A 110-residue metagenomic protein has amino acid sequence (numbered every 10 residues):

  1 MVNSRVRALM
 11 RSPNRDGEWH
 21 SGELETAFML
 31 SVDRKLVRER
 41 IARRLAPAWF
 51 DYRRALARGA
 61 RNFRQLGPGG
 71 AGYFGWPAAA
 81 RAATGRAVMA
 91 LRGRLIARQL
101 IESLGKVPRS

Functional and structural regions predicted by a protein language model:
M1-S110: Extended, histidine- and acidic-residue-enriched regions that form the cofactor-binding/catalytic faces
